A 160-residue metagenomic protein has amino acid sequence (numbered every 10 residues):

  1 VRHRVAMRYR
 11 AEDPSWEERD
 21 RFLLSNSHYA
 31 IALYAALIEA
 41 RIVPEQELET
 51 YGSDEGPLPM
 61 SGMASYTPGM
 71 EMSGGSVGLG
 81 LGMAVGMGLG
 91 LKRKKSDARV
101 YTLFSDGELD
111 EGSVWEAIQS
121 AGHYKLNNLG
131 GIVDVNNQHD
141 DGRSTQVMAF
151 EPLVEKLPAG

Functional and structural regions predicted by a protein language model:
V1-H123: Cofactor-binding active-site loop characterized by glycine-rich and histidine/acidic residues
A11, I132-D134, V154-A159: Short acidic (Asp/Glu) and glycine-rich catalytic loops that position anionic groups and cofactors
L23-S25, N128-V135, H139: Short internal beta-strands
E45-E49, N127, M148-E151: Generic alpha-helical secondary structure signal
S96, T145-G160: Conserved thiamine diphosphate
H123-K125, P158: Anion (oxyanion) recognition and catalysis
Q138-Q146: Short, small-residue-enriched loops and turns at beta-alpha junctions that line or gate enzyme active sites
